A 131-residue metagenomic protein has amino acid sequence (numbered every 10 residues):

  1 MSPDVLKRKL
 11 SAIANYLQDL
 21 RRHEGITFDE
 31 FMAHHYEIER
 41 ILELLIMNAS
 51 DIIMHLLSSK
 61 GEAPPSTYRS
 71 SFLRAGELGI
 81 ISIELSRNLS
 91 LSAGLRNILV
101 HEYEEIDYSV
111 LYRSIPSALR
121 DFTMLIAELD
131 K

Functional and structural regions predicted by a protein language model:
M1-K131: Solvent-exposed interaction patches of small proteins and small membrane subunits
